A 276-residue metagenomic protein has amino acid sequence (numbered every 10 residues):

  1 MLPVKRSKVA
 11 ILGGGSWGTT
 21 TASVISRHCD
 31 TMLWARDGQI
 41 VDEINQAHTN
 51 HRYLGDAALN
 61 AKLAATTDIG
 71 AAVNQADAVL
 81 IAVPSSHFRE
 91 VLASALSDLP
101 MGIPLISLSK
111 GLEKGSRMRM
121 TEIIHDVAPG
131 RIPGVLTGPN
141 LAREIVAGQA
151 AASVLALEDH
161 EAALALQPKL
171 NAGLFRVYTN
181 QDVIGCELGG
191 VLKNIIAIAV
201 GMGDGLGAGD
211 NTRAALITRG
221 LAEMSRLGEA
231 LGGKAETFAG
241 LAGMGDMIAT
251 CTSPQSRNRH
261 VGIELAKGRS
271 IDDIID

Functional and structural regions predicted by a protein language model:
M1-A57, K62-T67, S94: NAD(P)+-binding Rossmann beta1-loop-alpha1 motif at the extreme N-terminus of oxidoreductases
V9, T31, R131-P133, V177: Hydrophobic anchor at the start of a short beta-strand that flanks the dinucleotide cofactor-binding loop
L59, T66-A150, L166-P168: Rossmann-like NAD(P)(H) cofactor-binding subdomain of soluble oxidoreductases
H87, D98, I123-R131, A150-I198 (+2 more regions): Internal alpha-helical scaffold of NAD(P)-dependent oxidoreductase catalytic cores
K193, V200-D204, E229-A239, G243 (+1 more regions): NAD(P)-dependent Rossmann-like dehydrogenase/reductase catalytic/cofactor-binding core
